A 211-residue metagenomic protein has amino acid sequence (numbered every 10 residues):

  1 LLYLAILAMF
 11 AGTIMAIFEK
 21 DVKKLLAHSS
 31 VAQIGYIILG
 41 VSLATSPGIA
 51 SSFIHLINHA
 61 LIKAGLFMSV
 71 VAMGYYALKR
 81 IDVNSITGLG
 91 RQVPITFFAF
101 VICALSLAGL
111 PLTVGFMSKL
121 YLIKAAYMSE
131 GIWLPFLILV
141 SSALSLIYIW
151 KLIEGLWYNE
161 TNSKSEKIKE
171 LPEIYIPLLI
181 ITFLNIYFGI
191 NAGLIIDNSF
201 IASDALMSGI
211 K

Functional and structural regions predicted by a protein language model:
L1-L120, K124-E154: Hydrophobic transmembrane alpha-helices and their helix-loop junctions in integral membrane proteins
Y76-K79, R91-T96, S142, I149-K211: Cytoplasmic/organellar membrane-interface segments at the starts of transmembrane helices in multi-pass inner-membrane
